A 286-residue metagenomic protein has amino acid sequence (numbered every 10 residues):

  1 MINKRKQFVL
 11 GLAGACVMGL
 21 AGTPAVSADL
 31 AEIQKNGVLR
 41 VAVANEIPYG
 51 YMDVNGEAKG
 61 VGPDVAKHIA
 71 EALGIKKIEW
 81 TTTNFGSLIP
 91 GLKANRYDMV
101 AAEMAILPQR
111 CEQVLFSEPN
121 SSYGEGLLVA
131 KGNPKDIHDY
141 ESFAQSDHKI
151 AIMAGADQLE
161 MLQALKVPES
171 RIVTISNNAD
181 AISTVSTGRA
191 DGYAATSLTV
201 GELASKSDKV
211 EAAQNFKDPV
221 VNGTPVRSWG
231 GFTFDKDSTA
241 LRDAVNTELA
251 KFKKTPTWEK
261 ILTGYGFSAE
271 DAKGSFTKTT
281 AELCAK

Functional and structural regions predicted by a protein language model:
A28-E103, E112, G264: Extracytoplasmic small-molecule ligand-binding "clamshell" domains of the periplasmic binding protein/Venus flytrap
M52-V54, A66-K76, A144, A156-S176 (+1 more regions): Ligand-binding cleft/hinge of the Venus flytrap
P63-A72, N133, E141, A156 (+1 more regions): Extended ligand-binding regions for polar small-molecule ligands
I78-P90, K135, I172-T187: Short helix-initiation/N-cap motifs at beta->coil->alpha
S87, E103-E112, M161-A164, D191-V226 (+1 more regions): A ligand-binding cleft/hinge motif common to bilobed small-molecule-binding domains
S122-G126, S207-N246, A269-K286: Periplasmic-binding protein-like
K131-K149: Flexible hinge/capping segments at coil-to-helix
D157-I172, A213, N246-K286: Ligand-binding clefts/hinges and TM-proximal coupling segments of bilobed small-molecule sensing domains
